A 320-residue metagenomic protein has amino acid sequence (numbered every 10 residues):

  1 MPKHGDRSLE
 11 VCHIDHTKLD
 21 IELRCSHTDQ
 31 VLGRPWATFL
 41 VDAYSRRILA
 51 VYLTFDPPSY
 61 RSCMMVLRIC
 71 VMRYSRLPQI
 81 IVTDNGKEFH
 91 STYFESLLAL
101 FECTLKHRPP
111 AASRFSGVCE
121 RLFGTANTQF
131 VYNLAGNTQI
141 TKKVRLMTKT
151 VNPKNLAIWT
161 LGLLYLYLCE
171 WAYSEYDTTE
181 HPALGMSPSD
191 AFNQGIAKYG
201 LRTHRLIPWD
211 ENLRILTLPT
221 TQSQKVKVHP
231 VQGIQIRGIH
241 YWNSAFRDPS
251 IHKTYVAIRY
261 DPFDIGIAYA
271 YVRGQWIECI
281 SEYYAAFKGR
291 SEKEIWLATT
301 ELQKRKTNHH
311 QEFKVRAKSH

Functional and structural regions predicted by a protein language model:
M1-F39, R47, R61-S62, V66 (+2 more regions): Mobile-element integrase/transposase regions, centering on the N-terminal DNA-binding/Zn-coordinating module
L23-C25, F89-E95, G117-R121, Y269-A270: A short acidic (Asp/Glu
D42-A43, Y271: Short, acidic, Ser/Thr-enriched surface-loop or helix-capping motifs
T54-P58: A short acidic/small-residue loop/turn micro-motif
Y74-F89, P109: Acidic/histidine-rich, metal-coordinating catalytic segments
N85, E95-L206: Globin-like tetrapyrrole-binding proteins
L166-K318: C-terminal, beta-rich DNA-binding module of retroviral/retroelements integrases
